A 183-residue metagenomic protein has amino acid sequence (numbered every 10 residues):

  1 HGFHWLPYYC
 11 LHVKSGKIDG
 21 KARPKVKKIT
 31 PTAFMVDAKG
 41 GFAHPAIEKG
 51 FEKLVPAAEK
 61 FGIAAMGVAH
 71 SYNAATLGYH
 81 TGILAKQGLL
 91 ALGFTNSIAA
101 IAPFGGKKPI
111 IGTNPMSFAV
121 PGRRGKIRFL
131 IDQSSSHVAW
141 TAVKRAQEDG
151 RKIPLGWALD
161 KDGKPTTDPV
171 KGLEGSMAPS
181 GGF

Functional and structural regions predicted by a protein language model:
H1, H12-G16, A57, Q87 (+3 more regions): Change "in soluble alpha/beta enzymes" to "in soluble alpha/beta proteins
G2-V55: Active-site cofactor/substrate anionic-group-binding motifs, chiefly glycine- and Lys/Arg-rich phosphate-binding loops
H4-P7, D19, D37, G105 (+4 more regions): Generic, ordered loop/turn and secondary-structure boundary motif
L11, H70-N73, A100, A158 (+1 more regions): Short, flexible coil/turn micro-motifs enriched in small/turn-prone residues
A33-R123: A generic, well-ordered mixed alpha/beta core segment in the N-terminal half of proteins
I47, W140-K144, M177-A178: A short, polar/proline- and glycine-enriched secondary-structure boundary/capping micro-motif
I101-G172: Phosphate/diphosphate-binding glycine-rich loops and adjacent basic-rich segments that engage nucleotide
G175-F183: Internal helical hairpin/lid segments
